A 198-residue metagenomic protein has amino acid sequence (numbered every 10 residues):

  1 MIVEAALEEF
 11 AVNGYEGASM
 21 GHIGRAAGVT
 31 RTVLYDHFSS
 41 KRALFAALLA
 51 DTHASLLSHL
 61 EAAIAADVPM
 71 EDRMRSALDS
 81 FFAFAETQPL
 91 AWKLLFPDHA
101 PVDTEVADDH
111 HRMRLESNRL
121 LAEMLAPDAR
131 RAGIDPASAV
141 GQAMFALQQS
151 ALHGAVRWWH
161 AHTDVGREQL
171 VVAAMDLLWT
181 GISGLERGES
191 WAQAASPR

Functional and structural regions predicted by a protein language model:
M1, A5, E9-A43, A47: Helix-turn-helix
A5, E9-V12, S55-A66, A151-W159: Solvent-exposed, amphipathic alpha-helical segments
A5-E9, F84, L120: Short amphipathic alpha-helical elements of helix-turn-helix/winged-helix folds
A47, E61-L90, S138, M144 (+1 more regions): Hydrophobic alpha-helical connector segments
A54-L57, T104-R131, G141-A146, S150-H153 (+1 more regions): Amphipathic alpha-helical packing segments from all-alpha helical-bundle domains
F81, L95-F96, Q148, L178: Short alpha-helical scaffolding segments that buttress acidic/His motifs in well-ordered protein cores
E86-D108, A122, H153-R157, A161 (+1 more regions): Amphipathic alpha-helical segments used for helix-helix packing
L185-R198: C-terminal effector-binding regulatory domain of bacterial HTH transcription factors
